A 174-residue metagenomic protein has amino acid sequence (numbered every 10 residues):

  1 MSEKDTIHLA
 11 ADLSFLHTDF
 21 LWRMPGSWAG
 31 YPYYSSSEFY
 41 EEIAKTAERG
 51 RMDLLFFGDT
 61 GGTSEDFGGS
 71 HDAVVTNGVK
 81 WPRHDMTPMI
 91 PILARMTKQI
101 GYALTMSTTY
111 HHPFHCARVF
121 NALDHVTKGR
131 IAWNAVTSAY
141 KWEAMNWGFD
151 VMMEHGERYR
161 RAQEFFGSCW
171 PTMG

Functional and structural regions predicted by a protein language model:
M1, M96-I100, D124-I131: Secondary-structure transition/capping motifs at alpha-helix termini and the adjoining loop/turn into the next element
M1-M96: N-terminal beta1-alpha1-beta2 module of alpha/beta enzyme domains
I7-A11, L55-F57, I100-M106, G129-A135: Hydrophobic faces of well-ordered beta-strands that scaffold small-molecule active sites in alpha/beta enzyme cores
D12-Y33, T108-G174: Flexible, glycine-rich active-site loops centered on histidine and acidic residues that chelate a metal or position
D53-F67, Y102-H112, G156-E157, A162: A broadly tuned preference for mixed-charge, low-complexity surface segments
V79-L93, I100-P113, G156: Aromatic/His-enriched, Gly/Pro-containing loop or helix-boundary segments that lie immediately adjacent to catalytic
